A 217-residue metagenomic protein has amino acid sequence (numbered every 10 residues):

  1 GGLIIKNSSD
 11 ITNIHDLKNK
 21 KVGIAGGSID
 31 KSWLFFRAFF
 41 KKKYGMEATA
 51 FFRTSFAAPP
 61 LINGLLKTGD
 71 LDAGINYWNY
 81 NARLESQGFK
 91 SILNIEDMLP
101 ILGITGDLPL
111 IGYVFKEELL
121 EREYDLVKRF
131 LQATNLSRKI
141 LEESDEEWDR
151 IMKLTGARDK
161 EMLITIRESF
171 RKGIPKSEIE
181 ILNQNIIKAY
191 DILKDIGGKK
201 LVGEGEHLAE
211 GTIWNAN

Functional and structural regions predicted by a protein language model:
G2-S86, D149, N183, I187: Bilobed "Venus flytrap"/periplasmic-binding protein-like clamshell domains and structurally analogous long
T12, M46-A50, K90, A157-R158 (+1 more regions): Short coil/loop linkers at secondary-structure junctions
K18-V22, G112, F170-K176: Flexible glycine/proline-enriched surface loops and loop-helix/loop-strand junctions
P60-M152: Pocket-lining segment of extracytoplasmic ligand-binding domains
A82-R83, P100-I101, R158, E168 (+1 more regions): Short secondary-structure capping/turn micro-motifs that flank functional sites
E121-K199: Secondary-structure end/capping motifs
I187-N217: Conserved C-terminal helix/tail region of periplasmic/extracytoplasmic solute-binding proteins
